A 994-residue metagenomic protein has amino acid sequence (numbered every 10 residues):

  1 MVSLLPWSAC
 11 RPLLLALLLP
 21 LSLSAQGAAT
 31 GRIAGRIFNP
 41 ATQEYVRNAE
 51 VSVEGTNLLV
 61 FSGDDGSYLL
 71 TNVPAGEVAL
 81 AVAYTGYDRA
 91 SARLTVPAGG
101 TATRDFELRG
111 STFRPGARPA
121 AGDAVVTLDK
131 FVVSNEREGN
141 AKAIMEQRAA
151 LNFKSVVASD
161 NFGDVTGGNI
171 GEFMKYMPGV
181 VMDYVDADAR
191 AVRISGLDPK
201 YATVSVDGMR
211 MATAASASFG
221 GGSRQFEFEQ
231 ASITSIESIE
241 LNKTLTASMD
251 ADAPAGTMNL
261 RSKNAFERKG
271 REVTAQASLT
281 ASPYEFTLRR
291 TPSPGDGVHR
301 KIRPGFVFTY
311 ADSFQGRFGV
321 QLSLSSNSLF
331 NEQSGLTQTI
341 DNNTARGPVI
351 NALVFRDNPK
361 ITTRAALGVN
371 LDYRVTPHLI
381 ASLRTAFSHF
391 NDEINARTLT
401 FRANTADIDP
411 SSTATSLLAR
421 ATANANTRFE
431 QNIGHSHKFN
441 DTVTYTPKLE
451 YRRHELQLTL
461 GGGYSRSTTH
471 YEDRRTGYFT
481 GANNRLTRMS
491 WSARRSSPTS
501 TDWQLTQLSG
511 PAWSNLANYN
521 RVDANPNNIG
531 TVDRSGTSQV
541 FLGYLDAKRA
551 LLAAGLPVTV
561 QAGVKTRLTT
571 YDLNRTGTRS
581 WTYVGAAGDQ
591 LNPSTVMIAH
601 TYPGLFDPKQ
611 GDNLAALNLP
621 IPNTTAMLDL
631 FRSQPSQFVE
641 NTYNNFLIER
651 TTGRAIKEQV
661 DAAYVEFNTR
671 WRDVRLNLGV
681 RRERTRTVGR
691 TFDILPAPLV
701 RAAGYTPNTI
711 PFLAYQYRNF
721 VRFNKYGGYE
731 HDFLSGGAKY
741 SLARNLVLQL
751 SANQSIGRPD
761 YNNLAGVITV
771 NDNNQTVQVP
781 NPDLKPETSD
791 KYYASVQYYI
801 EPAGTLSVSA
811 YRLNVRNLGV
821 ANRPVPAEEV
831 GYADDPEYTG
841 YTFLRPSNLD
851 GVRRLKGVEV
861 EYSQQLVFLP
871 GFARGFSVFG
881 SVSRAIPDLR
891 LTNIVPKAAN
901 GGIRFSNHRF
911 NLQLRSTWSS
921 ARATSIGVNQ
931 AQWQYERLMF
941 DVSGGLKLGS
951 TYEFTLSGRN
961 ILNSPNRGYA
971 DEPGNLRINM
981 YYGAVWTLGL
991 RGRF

Functional and structural regions predicted by a protein language model:
T56-S67, T71: Short, acidic Ser/Thr/Gly-rich low-complexity loop/linker segments typical of extracellular and cell-surface proteins
D88, G100, E107-R109, R114-A202 (+2 more regions): Periplasmic N-terminal accessory/gating domains of Gram-negative outer-membrane beta-barrel systems
A124-V126, A265-R271, F314-F318, H378 (+11 more regions): Short loop/turn motifs that connect adjacent beta-strands in outer-membrane beta-barrel proteins
D296-T405, E430, H437-H454, L734-G737: Transmembrane beta-barrel wall of Gram-negative outer-membrane proteins
S334-F355, N395-I433, Y478-I529, T582-A599 (+6 more regions): Solvent-exposed loop segments that connect transmembrane elements
T427-T444, I648, T652-D661, Y726-G727 (+6 more regions): Outer-membrane beta-barrel signature, preferentially recognizing the C-terminal barrel domain of Gram-negative
I529-V532, G536, Y544-L552, P557-Q561 (+6 more regions): Conserved C-terminal beta-signal and adjacent last beta-strands/turns of outer-membrane beta-barrel proteins
S807-V815, G819-P826, V830-R922: Gram-negative outer-membrane beta-barrel transporters
